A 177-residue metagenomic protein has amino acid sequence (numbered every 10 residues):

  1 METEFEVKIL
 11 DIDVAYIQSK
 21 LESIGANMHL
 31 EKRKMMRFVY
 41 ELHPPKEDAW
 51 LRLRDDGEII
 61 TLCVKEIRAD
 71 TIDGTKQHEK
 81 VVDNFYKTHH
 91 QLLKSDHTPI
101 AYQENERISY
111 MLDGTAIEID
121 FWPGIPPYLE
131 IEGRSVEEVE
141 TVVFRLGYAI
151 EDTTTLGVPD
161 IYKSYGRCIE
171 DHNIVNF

Functional and structural regions predicted by a protein language model:
M1-A116, T153-F177: N-terminal strand-loop-strand beta-hairpin
D11-D13, P123-I125, S135: Short loop/turn positions at the edges of beta-strands in beta-sheet-rich folds
R68-T71, I125, E137-E138: Short, surface-exposed beta-strand-loop junctions and turns on beta-sheet-rich folds
A116-W122: Strongly charged, low-complexity linkers/loops
T141: Metal-dependent phosphodiester-processing active-site neighborhood
Y148-A149: Solvent-exposed interaction patches of small proteins and small membrane subunits
